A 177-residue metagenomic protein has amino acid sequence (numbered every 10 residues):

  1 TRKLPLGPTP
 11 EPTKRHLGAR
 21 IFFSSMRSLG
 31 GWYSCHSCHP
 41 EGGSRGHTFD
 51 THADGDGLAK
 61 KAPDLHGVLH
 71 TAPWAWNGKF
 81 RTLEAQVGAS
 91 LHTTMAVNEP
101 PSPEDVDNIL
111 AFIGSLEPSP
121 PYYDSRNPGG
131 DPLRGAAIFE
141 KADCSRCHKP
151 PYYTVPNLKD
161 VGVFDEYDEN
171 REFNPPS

Functional and structural regions predicted by a protein language model:
T1-S177: Periplasmic c-type cytochrome electron-transfer domains
